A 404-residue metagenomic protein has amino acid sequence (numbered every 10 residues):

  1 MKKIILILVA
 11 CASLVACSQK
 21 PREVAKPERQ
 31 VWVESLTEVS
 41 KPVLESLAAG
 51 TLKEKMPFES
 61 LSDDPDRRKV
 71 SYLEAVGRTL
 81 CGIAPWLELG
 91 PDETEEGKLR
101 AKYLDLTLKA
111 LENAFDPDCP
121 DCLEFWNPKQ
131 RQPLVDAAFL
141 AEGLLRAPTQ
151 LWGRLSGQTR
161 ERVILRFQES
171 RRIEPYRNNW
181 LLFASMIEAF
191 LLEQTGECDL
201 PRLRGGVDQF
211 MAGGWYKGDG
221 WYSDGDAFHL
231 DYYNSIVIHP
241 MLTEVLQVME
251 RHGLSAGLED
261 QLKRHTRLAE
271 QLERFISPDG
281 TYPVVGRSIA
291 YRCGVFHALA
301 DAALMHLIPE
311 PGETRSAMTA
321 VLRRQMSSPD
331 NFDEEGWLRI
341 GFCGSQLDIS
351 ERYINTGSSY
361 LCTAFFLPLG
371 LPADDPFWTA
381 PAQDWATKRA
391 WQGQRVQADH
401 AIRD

Functional and structural regions predicted by a protein language model:
K2-L8: Sec-dependent signal peptide recognition, specifically the positively charged N-region followed immediately by
C11-A12: Repetitive helical segments and hydrophobic/amphipathic motifs
V15-A16: C-terminal motif of bacterial Sec signal peptides marking the signal peptidase cleavage site
K20-E74, C81, P85, D105-E112: Low-complexity, Ser/Thr/Pro/Gly-enriched N-terminal "stalk/linker" regions
P42-D64, F115-D121, V321-D404: CBM-like carbohydrate-recognition segments
Y72, I83-W86, R100-H265, R274-A300: Aromatic-lined, polymer-binding surfaces characteristic of secreted/periplasmic polysaccharide-degrading enzymes
E95-E96: Long, charge-dense tracts
F228-I340, G344-D374: Long, repeat-rich segments with strong aromatic
